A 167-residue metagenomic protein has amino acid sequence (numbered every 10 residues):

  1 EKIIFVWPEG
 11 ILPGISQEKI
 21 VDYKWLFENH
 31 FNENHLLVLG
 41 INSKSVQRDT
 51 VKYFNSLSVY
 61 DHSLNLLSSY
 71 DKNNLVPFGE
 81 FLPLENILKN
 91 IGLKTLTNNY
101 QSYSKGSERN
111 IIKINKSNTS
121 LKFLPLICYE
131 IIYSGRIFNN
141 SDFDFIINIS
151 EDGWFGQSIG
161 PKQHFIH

Functional and structural regions predicted by a protein language model:
I4-H167: Solvent-exposed soluble domains appended to multi-pass membrane proteins
